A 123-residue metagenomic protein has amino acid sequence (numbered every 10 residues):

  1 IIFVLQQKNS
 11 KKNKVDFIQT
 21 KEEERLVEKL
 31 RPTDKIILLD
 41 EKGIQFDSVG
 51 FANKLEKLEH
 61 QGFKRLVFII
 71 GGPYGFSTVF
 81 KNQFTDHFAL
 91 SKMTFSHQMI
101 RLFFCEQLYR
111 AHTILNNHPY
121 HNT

Functional and structural regions predicted by a protein language model:
I2: General small-molecule cofactor/ligand-binding pocket signal
L5-K64: S-adenosyl-L-methionine/SAH cofactor-binding core of RNA-modifying enzymes
D47, F76-V79: Short active-site-adjacent structural elements
V49-K64, S91-Q98, P119-T123: A short, terminal or domain-edge coil/loop segment
G71: Rossmann-fold NAD(P)-binding glycine/threonine-rich loop
T78-N122: Structured adenosyl-cofactor binding patch, chiefly the S-adenosyl-L-methionine
